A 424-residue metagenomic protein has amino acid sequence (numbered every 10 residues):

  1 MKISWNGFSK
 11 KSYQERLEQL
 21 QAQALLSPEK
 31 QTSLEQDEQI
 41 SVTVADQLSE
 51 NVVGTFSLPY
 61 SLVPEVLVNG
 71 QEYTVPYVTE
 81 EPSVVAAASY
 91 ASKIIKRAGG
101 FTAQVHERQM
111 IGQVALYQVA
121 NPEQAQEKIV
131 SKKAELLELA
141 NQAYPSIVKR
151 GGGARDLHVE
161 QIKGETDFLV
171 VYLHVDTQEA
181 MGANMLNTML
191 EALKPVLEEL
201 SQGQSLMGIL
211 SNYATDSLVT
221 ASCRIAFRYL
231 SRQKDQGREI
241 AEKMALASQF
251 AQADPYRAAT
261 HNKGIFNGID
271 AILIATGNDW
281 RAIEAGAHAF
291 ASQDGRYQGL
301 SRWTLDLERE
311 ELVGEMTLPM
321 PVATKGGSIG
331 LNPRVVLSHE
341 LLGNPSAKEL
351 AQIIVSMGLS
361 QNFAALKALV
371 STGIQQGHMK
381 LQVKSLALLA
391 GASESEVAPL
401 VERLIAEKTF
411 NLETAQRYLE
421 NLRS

Functional and structural regions predicted by a protein language model:
M1-D46, N51, Y73, S89 (+12 more regions): Alpha/propeptide regions of enzymes that mature by internal proteolysis
M1-Y73, Y77, E81, F101 (+4 more regions): Acidic/polar, glycine-rich intrinsically disordered N-terminal extensions of enzymes
S33-L34, G100-H106, A143-D156, L200-N212 (+7 more regions): Flexible, glycine/charged-enriched surface loops at secondary-structure junctions
A45-E50, G54-T166, V170-H174: Small-residue-rich
T55-P59, V66-V68, H106-Q109, R150-G151 (+8 more regions): Solvent-exposed alpha-helices and their adjacent loops that cap or buttress functional pockets in soluble metabolic
Y60-V84, Q178-L186, Q252-N278, G358-K367 (+1 more regions): Conserved phosphate/anionic-ligand binding catalytic regions in large, soluble enzymes, centered on
E179-M181, L186-L331: Glycine-rich anion/phosphate-binding loop at the beta-strand->alpha-helix junction
T276-W280, H288-L388, A392: C-terminal catalytic subdomain
